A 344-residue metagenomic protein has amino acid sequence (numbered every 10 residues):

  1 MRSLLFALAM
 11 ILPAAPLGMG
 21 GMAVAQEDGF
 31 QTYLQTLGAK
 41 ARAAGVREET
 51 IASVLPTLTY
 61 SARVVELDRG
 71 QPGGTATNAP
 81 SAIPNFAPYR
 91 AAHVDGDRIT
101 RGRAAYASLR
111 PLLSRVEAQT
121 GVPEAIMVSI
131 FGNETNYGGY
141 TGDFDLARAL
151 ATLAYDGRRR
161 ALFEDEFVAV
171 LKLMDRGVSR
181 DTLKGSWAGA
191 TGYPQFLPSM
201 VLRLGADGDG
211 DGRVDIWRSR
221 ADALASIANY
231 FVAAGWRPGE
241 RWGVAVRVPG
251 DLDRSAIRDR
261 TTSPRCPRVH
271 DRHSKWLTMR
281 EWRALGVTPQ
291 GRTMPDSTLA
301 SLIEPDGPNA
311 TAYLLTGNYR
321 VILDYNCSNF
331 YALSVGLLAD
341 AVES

Functional and structural regions predicted by a protein language model:
A7-G18: Bacterial N-terminal signal peptides
G18-A25: Sec/Tat signal peptide C-region and signal peptidase I cleavage site
Q26-E117: An acidic, Gly/Ser/Thr/Pro-rich helix-cap/linker signature
K40, P249-S344: C-terminal soluble interaction/assembly domains
A41, I51-A62, G121-G138, V170-L173 (+1 more regions): Short, functionally critical alpha-helical segments immediately adjacent to catalytic or ligand/cofactor-binding
Y60-L67, T135-F144, D156-R160, R176-T182 (+3 more regions): Secretory-pathway/luminal and periplasmic proteins that interact with or process carbohydrate-rich
D145-A154, F167, T191-A206, I227: Substrate-binding/active-site groove segments that recognize and process beta-1,4-linked N-acetyl-hexosamine
G208-I216: Acidic, glycine-anchored loop motifs typical of Ca2+
